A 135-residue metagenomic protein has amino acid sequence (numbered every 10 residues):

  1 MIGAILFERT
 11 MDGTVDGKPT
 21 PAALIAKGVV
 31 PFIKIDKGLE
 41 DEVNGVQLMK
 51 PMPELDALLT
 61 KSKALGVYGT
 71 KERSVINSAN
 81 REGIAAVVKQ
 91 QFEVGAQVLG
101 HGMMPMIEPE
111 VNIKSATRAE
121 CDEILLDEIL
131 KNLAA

Functional and structural regions predicted by a protein language model:
M1-Y68, I76: Alpha/beta catalytic barrel-like cores
G13-T14, A79, K114-S115: Flexible loop/turn segments at secondary-structure boundaries
K27-G28, I33-K34, V87-G102, D122-A135: Alpha-helix-loop-beta-strand connector modules within alpha/beta enzyme cores
V46-E54, A79-Q90, T117-E128: Alpha-helix N-cap and loop-to-helix initiation/capping positions
V67-E72, R81, A85: Membrane-embedded alpha-helical bundle segments of multi-pass proteins
V75, E110-N112: Histidine- and/or cysteine-centered catalytic micro-motif in compact active-site loops
A96, N112-C121: Glycine- and Gly-Pro-enriched alpha-helical subdomains that act as flexible, kink-prone "lid/hinge" or packing modules
I107: Conserved, mostly hydrophobic/aromatic
